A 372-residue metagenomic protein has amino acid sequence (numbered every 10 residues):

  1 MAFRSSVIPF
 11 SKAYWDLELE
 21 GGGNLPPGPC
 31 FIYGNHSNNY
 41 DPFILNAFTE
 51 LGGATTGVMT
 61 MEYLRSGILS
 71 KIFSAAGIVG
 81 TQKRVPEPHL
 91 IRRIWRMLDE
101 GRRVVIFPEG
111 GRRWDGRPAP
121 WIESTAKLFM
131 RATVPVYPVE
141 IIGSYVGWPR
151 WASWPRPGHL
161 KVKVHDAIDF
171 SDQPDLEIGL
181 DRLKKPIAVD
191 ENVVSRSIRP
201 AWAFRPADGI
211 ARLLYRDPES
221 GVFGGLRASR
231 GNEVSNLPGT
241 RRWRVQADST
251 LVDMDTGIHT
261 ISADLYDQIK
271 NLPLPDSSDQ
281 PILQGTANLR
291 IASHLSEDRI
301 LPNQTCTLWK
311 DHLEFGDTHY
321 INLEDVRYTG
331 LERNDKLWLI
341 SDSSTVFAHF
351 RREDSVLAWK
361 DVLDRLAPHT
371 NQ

Functional and structural regions predicted by a protein language model:
S11-R182, R196-S197, F204, E219-S220 (+4 more regions): Soluble catalytic domains of membrane acyltransferases
I32, T307-K336: Phosphoinositide-dependent membrane-docking surfaces
I72, L176-E191, V356-T370: Short amphipathic C-terminal alpha-helix that caps PH/PH-like domains
V139-I141, G225-A228, Q304-K310, A348: Broad, structure-driven detector of short, well-ordered beta-strand segments within folded domains
G179-Y215: A conserved mid-domain beta-alpha-beta active-site/ligand-binding segment of alpha/beta enzyme cores
F204-M254: Cys/His-rich short segments
L237-D317: Long, charge-rich boundary regions
N288, S341-R365: Canonical phosphoinositide-binding patch of PH/PH-like domains
